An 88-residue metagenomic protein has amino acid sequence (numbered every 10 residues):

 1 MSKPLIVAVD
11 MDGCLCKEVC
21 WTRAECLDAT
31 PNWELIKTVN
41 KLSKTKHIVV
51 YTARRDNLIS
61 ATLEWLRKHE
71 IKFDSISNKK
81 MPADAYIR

Functional and structural regions predicted by a protein language model:
M1-R88: Catalytic phosphate/metal-binding cores of nucleic-acid and nucleotide-processing enzymes, i.e., regions that mediate
